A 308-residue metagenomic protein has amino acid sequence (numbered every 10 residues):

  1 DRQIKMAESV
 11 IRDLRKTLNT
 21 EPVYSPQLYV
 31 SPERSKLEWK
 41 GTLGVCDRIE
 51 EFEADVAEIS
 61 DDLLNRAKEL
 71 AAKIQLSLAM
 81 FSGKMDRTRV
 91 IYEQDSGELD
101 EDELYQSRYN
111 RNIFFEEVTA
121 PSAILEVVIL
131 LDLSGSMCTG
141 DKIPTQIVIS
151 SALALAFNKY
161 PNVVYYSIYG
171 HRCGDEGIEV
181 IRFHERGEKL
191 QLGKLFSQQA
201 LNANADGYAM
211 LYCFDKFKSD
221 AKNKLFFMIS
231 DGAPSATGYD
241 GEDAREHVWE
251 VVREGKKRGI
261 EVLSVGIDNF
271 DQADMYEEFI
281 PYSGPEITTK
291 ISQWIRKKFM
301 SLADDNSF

Functional and structural regions predicted by a protein language model:
D1-V127: Acidic/polar low-complexity segments with low predicted structural confidence
E116-P121, F217-S219, E254: Replace "in large, NTP-powered and nucleic-acid-processing enzymes" with "in large, NTP-powered factors and other
T119-G187, L225-I229, L263-N269: Von Willebrand factor
E126, L155, N162, L201 (+3 more regions): Extended acidic, low-complexity intrinsically disordered regions
K142-Q146, L201-M210, A244, I287-I291: Phosphate/oxyanion-binding active-site loops and adjacent basic polyanion-contact surfaces
D175-K224, S264-D271: Von Willebrand factor
N204, Y212-F214, G232-M275, P281-Y282: VWA/integrin I-like adhesion module and closely mimicked acidic/polar interface patches used
A273-F308: C-terminal helix of von Willebrand factor
